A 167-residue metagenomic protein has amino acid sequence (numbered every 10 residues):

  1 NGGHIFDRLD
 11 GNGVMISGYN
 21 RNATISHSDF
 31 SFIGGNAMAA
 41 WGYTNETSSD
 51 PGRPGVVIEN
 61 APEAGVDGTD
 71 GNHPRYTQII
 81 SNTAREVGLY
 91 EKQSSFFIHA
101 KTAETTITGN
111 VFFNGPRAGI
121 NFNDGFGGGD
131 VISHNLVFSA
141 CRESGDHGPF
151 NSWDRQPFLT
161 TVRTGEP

Functional and structural regions predicted by a protein language model:
N1-G11, N20-G35, T47-G88, A103-R117 (+2 more regions): Right-handed parallel beta-helix
N12-M15, N36-A37, S94-F96, A118-G119 (+1 more regions): Structural detector of coil-to-beta-strand junctions
G42-T44, S144-P149, W153-R155: Primarily the internal scaffold of c-type cytochrome electron-transfer domains, especially repeated/multiheme c-type
